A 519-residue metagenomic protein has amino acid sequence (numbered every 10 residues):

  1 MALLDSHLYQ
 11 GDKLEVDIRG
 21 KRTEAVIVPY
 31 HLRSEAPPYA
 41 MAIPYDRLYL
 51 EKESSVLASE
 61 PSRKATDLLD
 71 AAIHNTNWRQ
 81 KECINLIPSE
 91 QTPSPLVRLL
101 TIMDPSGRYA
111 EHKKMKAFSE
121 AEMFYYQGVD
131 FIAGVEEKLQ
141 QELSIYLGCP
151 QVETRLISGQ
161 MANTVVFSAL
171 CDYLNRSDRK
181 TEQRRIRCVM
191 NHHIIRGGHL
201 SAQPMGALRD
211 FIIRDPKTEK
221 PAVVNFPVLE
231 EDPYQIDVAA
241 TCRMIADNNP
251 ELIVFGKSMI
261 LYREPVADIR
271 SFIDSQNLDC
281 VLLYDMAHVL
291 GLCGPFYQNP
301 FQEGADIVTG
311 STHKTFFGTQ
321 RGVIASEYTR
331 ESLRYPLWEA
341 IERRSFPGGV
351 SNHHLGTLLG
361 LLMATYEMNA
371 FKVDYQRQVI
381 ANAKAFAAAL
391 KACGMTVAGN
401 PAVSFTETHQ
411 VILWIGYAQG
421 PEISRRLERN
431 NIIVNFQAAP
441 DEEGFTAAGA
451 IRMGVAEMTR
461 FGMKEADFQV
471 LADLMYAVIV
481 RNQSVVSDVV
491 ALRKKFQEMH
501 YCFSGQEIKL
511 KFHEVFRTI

Functional and structural regions predicted by a protein language model:
M1-K52: Glycine-rich, small/acidic residue-mixed loop/short-helix segments
L8-L14, A418-S424, F461-A466: Short, conserved charged micro-motifs
T23-I27, E111-M115, C280-V281, S351-L355 (+5 more regions): Flexible, glycine/charged-enriched surface loops at secondary-structure junctions
K52-K138, S271, Y501-I519: N-terminal glycine-rich, Lys/His-bearing helix-loop that initiates the first secondary-structure elements of many
T76-E82, Y109-K113, F118-S119, P250 (+5 more regions): Short acidic (Asp/Glu) and glycine-rich catalytic loops that position anionic groups and cofactors
F131-G134, K138-T396, V455-A456: Conserved PLP-enzyme active-site core in the AAT-like
Q141, S177, A381, F445-I519: PLP-dependent enzyme catalytic core of the Aspartate aminotransferase-like
G360, T365, Q376, I380-R425 (+1 more regions): Conserved small-domain helix->loop->beta segment predominantly found in fold-type I
